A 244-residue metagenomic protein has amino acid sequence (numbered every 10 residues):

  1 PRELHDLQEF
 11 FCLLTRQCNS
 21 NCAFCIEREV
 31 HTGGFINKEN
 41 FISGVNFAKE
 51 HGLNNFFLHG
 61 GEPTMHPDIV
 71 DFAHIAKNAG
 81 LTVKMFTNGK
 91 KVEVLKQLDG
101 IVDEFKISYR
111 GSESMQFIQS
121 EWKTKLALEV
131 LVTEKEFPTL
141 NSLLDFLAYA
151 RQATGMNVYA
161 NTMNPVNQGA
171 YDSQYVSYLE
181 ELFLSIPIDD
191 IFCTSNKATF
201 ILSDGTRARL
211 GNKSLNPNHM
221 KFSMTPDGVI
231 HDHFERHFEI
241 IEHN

Functional and structural regions predicted by a protein language model:
P1-C12, E29-V30, E50-G52, F200 (+5 more regions): N-terminal [4Fe-4S]-dependent radical SAM core
R2-N40: Canonical Radical SAM [4Fe-4S] cluster-binding loop centered on the CxxxCxxC motif and its immediate flanking residues
L14, G60-G61: Short acidic donor-binding/metal-coordinating loop in glycosyltransferase active sites
N21, G60, D227-G228: Residue-level recognition of short loop/turn positions
H31, M65, V92, K135 (+2 more regions): Flexible, glycine-rich phosphate/dinucleotide-binding loops and adjacent beta-alpha linkers at cofactor/substrate
K38-H59, H66-A160: Radical SAM/AdoMet-radical enzyme domain recognition
S108-N218, P226: Radical SAM enzyme [4Fe-4S]-AdoMet core and its adjacent flexible, acidic and glycine-rich loops/tails across
I241-N244: Cysteine/selenocysteine-centered motifs that mediate thiol-based redox chemistry or coordinate metal-sulfur cofactors
